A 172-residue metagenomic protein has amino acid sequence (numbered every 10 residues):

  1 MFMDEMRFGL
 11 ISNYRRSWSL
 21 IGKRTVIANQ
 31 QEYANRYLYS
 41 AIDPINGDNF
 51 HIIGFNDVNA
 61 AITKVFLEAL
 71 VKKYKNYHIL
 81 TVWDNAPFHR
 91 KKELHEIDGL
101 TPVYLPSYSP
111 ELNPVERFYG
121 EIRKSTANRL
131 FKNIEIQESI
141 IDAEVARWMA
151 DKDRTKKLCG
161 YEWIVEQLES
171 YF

Functional and structural regions predicted by a protein language model:
M1-F172: Short functional hotspots at interaction and active-site rims
